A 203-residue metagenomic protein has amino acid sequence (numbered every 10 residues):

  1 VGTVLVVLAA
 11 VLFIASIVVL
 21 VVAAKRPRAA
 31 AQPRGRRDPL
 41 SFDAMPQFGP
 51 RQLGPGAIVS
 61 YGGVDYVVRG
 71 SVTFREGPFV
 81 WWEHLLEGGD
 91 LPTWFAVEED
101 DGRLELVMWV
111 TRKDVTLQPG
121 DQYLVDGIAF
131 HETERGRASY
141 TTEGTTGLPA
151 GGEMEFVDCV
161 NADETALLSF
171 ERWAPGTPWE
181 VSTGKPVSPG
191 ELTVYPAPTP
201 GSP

Functional and structural regions predicted by a protein language model:
V1-E83, E87-P203: Mixed-charge, low-complexity intrinsically disordered regions
